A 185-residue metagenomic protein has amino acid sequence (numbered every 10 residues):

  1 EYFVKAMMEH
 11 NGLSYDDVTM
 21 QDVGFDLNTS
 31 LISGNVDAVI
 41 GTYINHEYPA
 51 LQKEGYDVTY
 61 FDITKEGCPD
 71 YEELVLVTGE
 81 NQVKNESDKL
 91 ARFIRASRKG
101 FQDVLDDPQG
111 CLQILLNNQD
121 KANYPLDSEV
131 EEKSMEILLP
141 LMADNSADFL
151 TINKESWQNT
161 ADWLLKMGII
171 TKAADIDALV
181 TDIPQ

Functional and structural regions predicted by a protein language model:
E1-M20, S30, G34, P49-Y56: Ligand-binding cleft/hinge of the Venus flytrap
Y15-T19, K121-S134, T171-A178: Short, surface-exposed acidic
D16, V36-D37, D148-F149: A generic structural signal for short
Q21, G41, L150: Active-site-adjacent beta-strand anchor residues
D22, Y43, I183: Residues that line or immediately flank small-molecule/substrate-binding pockets and catalytic motifs
D26-T29, N35-N123: Pocket-lining segment of extracytoplasmic ligand-binding domains
N85-M167: Secondary-structure end/capping motifs
E155-Q185: Conserved C-terminal helix/tail region of periplasmic/extracytoplasmic solute-binding proteins
